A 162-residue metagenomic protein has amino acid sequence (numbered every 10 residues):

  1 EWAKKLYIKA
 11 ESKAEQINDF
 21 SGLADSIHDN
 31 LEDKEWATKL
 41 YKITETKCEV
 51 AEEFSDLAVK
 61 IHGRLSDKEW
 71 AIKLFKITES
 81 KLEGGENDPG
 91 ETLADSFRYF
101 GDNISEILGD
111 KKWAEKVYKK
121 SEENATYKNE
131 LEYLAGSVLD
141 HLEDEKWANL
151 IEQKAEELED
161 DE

Functional and structural regions predicted by a protein language model:
E1, N18, E35, E49-E52 (+7 more regions): Alpha-helix boundary/N-cap detector
W2-E11, K34-E45, E69-K81, D110-E122 (+1 more regions): Alpha-helical repeat scaffolds
A10, L23-I27, L57-I61, L93 (+3 more regions): Structural register within alpha-helical repeat arrays
A14-G22, C48-D56, P89-R98, A125-E132 (+1 more regions): Generic helix N-cap/helix-start motif at coil->alpha-helix transitions
N30-L31, R64-L65, I107-L108, H141-L142: Structural motif corresponding to the intra-repeat A-B loop/turn of tetratricopeptide repeats
